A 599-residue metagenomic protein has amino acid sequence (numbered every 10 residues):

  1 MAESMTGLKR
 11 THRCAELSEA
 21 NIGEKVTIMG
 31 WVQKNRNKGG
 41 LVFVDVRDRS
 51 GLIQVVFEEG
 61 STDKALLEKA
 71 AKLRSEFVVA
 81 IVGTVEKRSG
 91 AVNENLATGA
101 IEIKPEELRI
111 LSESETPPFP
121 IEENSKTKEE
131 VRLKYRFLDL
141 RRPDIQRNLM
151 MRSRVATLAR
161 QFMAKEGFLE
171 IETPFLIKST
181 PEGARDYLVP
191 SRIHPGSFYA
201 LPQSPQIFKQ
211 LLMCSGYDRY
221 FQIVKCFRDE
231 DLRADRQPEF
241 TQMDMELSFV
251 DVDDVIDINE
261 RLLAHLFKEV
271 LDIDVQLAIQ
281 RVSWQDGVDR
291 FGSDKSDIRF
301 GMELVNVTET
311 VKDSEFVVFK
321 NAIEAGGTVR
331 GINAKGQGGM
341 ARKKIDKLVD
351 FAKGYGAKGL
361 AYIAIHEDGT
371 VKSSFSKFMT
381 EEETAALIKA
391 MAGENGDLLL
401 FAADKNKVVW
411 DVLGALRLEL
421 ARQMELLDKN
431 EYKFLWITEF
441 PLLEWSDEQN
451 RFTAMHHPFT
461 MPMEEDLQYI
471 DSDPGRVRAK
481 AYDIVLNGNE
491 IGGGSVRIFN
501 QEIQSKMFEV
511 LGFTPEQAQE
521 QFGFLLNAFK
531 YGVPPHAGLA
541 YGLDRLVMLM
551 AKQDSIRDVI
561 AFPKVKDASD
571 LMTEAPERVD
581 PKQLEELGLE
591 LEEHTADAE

Functional and structural regions predicted by a protein language model:
M1-E599: Class II aminoacyl-tRNA synthetase catalytic cores and aaRS-like
